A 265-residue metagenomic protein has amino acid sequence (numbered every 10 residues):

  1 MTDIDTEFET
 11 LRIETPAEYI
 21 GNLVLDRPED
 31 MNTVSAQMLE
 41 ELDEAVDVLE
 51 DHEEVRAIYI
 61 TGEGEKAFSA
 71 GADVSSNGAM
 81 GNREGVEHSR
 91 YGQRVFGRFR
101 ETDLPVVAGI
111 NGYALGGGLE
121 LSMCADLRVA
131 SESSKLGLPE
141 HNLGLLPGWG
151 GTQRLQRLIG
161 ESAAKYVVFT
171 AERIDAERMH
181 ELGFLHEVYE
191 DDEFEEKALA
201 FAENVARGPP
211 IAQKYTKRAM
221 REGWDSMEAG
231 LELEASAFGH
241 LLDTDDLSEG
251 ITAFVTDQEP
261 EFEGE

Functional and structural regions predicted by a protein language model:
M1-T61, G97: Conserved CoA-thioester-binding segment of acyl-CoA-metabolizing enzymes
T2-N22, D26, E172-A206, A212-W224 (+2 more regions): Amphipathic alpha-helical segments at domain termini/boundaries
L23, R27, E41-L42, I60 (+6 more regions): Terminal peptide-recognition signature
G62-R98, A114: Glycine- (often His-adjacent) and acidic-residue-rich active-site loop that binds/positions the CoA thioester
E65-S69, A114-G116, G137, M220 (+1 more regions): Short, active-site-adjacent cap segments at secondary-structure transitions
S76, R98, E120-L121, R178 (+2 more regions): Well-formed, non-transmembrane alpha-helical positions, independent of function
R100-P210, T244: Crotonase-fold acyl-CoA enzyme core
V167, M179, A219-G223, A237-L242: Helix-loop "lid/cap" segments that line or gate small-molecule binding pockets
